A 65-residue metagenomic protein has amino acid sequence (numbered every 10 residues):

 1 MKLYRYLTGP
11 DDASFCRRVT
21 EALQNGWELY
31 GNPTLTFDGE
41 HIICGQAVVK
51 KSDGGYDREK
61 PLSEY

Functional and structural regions predicted by a protein language model:
M1-Y65: Terminus-proximal functional modules
